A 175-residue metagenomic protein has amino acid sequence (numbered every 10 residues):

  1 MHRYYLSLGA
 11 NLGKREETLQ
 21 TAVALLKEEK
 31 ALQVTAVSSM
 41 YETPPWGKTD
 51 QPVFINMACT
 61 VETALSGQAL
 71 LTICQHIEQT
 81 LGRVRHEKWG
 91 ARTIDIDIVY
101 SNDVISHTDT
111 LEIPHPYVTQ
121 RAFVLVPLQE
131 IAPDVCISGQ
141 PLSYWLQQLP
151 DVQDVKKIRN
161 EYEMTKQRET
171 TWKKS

Functional and structural regions predicted by a protein language model:
H2-L8, L12-G90, N102-D103: Nucleotide and nucleotide-moiety/phosphate-recognizing core
W46-V53, L65, L71, H76-S175: Flexible, gly/pro- and Lys/Arg-enriched active-site loops
